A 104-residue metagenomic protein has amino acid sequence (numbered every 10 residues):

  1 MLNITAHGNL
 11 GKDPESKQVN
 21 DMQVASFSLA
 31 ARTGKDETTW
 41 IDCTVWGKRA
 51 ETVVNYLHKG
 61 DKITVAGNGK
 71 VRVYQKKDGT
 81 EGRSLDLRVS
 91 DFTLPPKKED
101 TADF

Functional and structural regions predicted by a protein language model:
M1-I4, P14-D21, D36, W40 (+4 more regions): Acidic, gly/ser/pro-rich intrinsically disordered tails
I4-K12, K59-V71, V89-F92: OB-fold and OB-like beta-barrel modules that bind single-stranded nucleic acids
N9, L29-G34, W46, N68 (+2 more regions): Generic beta-structure capping elements
K17-A31, R83: Short aromatic-glycine-enriched beta-strand elements
W46-G82: Beta-rich strand-turn-strand
